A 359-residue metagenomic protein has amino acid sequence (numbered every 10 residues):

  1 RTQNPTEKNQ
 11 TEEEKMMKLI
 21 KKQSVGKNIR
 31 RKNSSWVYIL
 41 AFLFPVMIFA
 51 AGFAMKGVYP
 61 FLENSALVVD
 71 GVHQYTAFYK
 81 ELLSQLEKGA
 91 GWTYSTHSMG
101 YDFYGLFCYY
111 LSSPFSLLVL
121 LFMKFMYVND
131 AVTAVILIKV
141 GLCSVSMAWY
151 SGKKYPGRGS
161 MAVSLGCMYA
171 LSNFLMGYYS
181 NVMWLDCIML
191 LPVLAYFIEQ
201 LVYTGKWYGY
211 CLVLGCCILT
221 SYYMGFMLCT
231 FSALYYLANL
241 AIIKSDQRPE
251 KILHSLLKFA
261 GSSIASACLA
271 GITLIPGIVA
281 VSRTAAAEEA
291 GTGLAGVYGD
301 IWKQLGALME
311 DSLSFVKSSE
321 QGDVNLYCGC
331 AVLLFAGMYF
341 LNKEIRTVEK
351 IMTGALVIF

Functional and structural regions predicted by a protein language model:
R1, E12-V58, K258: Start-transfer (signal-anchor) and selected internal transmembrane alpha helices of multi-pass inner/ER membrane
S34-G71, S262-G277: Transmembrane signal-anchor helices characteristic of membrane glycosylation enzymes that use polyprenol
A50-P60, Q85, F122-M126, S160-N181 (+4 more regions): Membrane-interface helix-loop junctions at the exits of transmembrane helices
G52-Y155, S160-P192, C216, T220 (+1 more regions): Active-site lumenal/periplasmic loops and adjacent helix-entry segments of GT-C-fold, multi-pass membrane
V69, H73-S84, C108, P114-L117 (+3 more regions): Periplasmic/ER-lumenal interhelical loops and adjacent helix-loop junctions in multi-pass membrane proteins
L137-Y150, K154, G159-I242, K258-I278 (+1 more regions): Membrane-embedded helix bundles of polyisoprenyl
S245-L257, G337-F359: Membrane-interface helix-loop-helix junctions at transmembrane boundaries of multi-pass membrane enzymes, predominantly
